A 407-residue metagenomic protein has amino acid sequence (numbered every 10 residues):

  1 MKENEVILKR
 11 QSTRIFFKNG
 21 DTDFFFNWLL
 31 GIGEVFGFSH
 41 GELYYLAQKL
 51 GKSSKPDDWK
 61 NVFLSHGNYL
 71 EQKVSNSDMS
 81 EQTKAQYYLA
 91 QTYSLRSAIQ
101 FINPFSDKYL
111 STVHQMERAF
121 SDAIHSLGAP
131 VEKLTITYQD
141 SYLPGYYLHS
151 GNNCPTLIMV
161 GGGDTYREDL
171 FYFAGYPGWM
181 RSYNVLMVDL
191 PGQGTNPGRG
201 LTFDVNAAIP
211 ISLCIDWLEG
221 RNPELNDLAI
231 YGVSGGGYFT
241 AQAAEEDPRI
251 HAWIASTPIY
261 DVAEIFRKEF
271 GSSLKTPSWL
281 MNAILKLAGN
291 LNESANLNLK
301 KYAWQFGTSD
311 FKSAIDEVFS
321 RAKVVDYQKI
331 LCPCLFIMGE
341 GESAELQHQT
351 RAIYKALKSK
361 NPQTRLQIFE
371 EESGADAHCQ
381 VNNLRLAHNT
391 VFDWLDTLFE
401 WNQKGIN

Functional and structural regions predicted by a protein language model:
N61-F63, G67, S106, L110-G151: N-terminal cap/lid segment of alpha/beta-hydrolase-fold proteins
G178-T195: Conserved alpha/beta-hydrolase
L201-P223: Alpha/beta-hydrolase active-site loop
N222-S234: Alpha/beta-hydrolase fold nucleophile elbow
E245-K312, M338: Hydrolase active-site cap/lid region
I330, F336-M338: Short beta-strand/loop motif that positions the catalytic acidic residue of the alpha/beta-hydrolase fold
C332, L346-A356: Short alpha-helix in the alpha/beta-hydrolase fold that links the catalytic acid
E370-R385: Catalytic histidine-centered segment of alpha/beta-hydrolase-like enzymes
